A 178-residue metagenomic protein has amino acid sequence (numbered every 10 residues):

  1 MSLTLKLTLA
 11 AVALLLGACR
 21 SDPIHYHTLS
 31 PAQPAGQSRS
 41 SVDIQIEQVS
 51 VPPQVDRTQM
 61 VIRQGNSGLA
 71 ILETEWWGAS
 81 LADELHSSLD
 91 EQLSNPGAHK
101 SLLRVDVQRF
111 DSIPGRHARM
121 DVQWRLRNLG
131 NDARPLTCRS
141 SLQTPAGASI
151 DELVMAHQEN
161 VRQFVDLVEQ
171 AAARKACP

Functional and structural regions predicted by a protein language model:
M1-T8: Bacterial N-terminal signal peptides that target proteins for export
L15-A18: C-terminal motif of bacterial Sec signal peptides marking the signal peptidase cleavage site
R20-P34, S87, E91-A133, P145-A148: Surface-exposed short loop/turn segments
H27-V51: Post-signal peptide N-terminal segment of mature Sec-exported envelope proteins
V42-R104: N-terminal segment of the mature soluble domain
V61, S67-E75, N131-Q170: Short secondary-structure boundary motifs at beta->alpha junctions and helix caps
A173-P178: Short, highly charged C-terminal tails/helix-capping segments
